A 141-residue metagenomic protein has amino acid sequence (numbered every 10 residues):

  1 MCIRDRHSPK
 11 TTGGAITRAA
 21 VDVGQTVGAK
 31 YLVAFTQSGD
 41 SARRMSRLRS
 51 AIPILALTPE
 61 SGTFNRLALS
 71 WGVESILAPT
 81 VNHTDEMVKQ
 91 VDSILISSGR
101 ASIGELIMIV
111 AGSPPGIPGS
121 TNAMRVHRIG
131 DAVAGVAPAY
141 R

Functional and structural regions predicted by a protein language model:
M1-I3: Short, small-residue-biased leader/transition segments that mark boundaries at the very start of proteins
P9, G13-L32, Q37-A51, L55-L106 (+1 more regions): ATP-dependent carboxylate/acyl-activation modules
